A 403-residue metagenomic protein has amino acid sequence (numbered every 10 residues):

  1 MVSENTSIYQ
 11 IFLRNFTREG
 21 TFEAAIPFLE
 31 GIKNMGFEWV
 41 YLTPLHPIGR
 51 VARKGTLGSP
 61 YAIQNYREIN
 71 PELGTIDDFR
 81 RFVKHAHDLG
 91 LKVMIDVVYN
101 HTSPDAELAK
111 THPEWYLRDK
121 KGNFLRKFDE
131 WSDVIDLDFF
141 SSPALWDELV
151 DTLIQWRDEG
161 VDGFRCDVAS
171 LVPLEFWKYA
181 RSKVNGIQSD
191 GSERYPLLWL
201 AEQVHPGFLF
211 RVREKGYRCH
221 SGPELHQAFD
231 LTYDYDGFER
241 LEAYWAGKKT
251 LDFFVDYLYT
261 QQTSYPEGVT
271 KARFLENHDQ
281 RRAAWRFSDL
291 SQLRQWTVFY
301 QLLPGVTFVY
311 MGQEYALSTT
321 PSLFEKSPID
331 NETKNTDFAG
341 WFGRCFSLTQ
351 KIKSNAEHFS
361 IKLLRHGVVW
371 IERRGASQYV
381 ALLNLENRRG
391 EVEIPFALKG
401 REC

Functional and structural regions predicted by a protein language model:
V2-S7, L13-W39, P44-E159, Y179-V184 (+3 more regions): Substrate-binding/active-site clefts of carbohydrate-active enzymes
S7-Q10, V40-L42, V93-I95, F164 (+3 more regions): Hydrophobic faces of well-ordered beta-strands that scaffold small-molecule active sites in alpha/beta enzyme cores
L13, P44, I95-H101, V168-S170 (+3 more regions): A cross-domain feature marking catalytic cores of carbohydrate-active enzymes and several ubiquitous metabolic/repair
R81-V93, Q155-G163, Q261-E267, L303-V306 (+1 more regions): A structural motif corresponding to the C-terminal end of an alpha-helix and its immediate exit/capping segment
D151, D167-E267, K271, F299 (+4 more regions): Active-site-proximal helices and loops of the catalytic beta/alpha 8
Y265-D289: Active-site clefts of carbohydrate-active enzymes
Y300, P304-S318: Substrate-binding cleft of secreted/luminal carbohydrate-active enzymes
K362-K399: Carbohydrate-binding surface patches
